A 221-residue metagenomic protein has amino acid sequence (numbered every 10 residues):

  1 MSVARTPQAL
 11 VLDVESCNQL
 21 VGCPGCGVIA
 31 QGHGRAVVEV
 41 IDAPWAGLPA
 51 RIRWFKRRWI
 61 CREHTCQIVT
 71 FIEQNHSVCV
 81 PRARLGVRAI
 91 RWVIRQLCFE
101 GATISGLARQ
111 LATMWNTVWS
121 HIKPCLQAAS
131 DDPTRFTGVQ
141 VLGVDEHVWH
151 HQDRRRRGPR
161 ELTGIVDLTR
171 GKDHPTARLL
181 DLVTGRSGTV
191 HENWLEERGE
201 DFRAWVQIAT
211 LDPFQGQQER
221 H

Functional and structural regions predicted by a protein language model:
M1-L12, A36-A50: Short Cys/His-rich Zn2+-coordinating modules
P7-V11, R58, R160: A generic structural signal for beta-strand entry/edge sites
L10-L20, P49-K56: Short, flexible, mixed-charge glycine/proline-rich loop motifs that serve as phosphate/nucleic-acid-contacting
V21-P24, Q218-E219: Alpha-helical elements of the RecA-like P-loop NTPase motor core of helicases
G27-A30, E39-L142, E146-Q152, A204 (+1 more regions): Short, positively charged, Gly/Tyr-enriched micro-motifs that form contact patches at catalytic or ligand/partner
I72, R220-H221: Short acidic (Asp/Glu) and glycine-rich catalytic loops that position anionic groups and cofactors
T117-T210, Q215-R220: RNase H-like nuclease fold core
